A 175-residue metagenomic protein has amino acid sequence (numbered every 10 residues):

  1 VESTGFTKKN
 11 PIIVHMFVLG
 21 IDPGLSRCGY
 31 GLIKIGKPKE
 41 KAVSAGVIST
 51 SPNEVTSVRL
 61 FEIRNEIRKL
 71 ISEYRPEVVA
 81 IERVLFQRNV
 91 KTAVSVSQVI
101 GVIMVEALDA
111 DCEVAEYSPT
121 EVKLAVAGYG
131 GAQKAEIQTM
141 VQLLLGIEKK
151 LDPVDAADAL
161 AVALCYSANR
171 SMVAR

Functional and structural regions predicted by a protein language model:
E2, F6-R175: Phosphate- and other anionic-substrate recognition elements at nucleic-acid/protein interfaces
